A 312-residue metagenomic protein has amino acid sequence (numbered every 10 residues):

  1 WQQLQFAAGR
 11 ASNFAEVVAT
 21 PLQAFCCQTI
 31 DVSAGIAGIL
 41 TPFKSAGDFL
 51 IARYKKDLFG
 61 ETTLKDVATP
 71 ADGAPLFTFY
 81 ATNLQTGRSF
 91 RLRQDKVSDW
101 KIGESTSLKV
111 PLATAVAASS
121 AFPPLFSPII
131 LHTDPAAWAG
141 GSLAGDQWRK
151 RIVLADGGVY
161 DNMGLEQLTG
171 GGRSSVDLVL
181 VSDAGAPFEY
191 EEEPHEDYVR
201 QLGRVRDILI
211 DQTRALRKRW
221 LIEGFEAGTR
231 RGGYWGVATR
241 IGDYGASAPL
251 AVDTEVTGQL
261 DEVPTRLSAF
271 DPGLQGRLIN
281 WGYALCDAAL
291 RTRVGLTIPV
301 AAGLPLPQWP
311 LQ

Functional and structural regions predicted by a protein language model:
W1-Q312: Catalytic domains of lipid- and phosphate-ester/thioester hydrolases
